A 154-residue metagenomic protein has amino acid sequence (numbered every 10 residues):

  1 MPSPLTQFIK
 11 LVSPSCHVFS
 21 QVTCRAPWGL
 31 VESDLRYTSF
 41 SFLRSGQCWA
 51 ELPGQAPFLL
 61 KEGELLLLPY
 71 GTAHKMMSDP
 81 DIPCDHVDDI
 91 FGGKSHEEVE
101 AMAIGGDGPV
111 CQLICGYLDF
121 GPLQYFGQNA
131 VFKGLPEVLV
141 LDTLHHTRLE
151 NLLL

Functional and structural regions predicted by a protein language model:
M1-L65, Y70-D107: Generic protein-terminus/edge-of-domain signal
Q7, A73-L154: A hydrophobic/aromatic-rich effector-binding and dimerization subdomain of bacterial HTH-type transcriptional regulators
